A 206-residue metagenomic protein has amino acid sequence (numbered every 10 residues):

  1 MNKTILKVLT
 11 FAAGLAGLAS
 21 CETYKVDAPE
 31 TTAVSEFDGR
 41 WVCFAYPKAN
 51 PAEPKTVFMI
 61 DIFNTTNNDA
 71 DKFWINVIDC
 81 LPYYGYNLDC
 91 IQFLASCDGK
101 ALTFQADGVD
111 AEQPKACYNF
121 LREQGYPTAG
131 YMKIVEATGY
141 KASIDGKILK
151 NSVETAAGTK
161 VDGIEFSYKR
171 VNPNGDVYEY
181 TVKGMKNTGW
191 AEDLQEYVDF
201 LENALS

Functional and structural regions predicted by a protein language model:
M1-L9: Bacterial N-terminal signal peptides that target proteins for export
L18-S20: C-terminal motif of bacterial Sec signal peptides marking the signal peptidase cleavage site
E22-K25: Bacterial signal peptide processing site
P29-S206: First exposed extracellular module after export/assembly in secreted or surface-exposed proteins
